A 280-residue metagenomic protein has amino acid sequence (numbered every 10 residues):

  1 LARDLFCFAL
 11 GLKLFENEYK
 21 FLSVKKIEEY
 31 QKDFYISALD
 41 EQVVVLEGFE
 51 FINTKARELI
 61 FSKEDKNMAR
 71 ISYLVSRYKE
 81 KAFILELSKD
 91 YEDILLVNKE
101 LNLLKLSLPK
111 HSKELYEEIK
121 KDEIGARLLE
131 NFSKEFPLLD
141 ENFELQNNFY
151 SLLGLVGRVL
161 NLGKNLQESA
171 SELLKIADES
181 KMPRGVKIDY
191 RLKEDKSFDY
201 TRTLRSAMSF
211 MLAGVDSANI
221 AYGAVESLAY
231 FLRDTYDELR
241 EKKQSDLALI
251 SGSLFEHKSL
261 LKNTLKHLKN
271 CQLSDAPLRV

Functional and structural regions predicted by a protein language model:
L1-V280: Acidic, glycine-enriched active-site microenvironments
